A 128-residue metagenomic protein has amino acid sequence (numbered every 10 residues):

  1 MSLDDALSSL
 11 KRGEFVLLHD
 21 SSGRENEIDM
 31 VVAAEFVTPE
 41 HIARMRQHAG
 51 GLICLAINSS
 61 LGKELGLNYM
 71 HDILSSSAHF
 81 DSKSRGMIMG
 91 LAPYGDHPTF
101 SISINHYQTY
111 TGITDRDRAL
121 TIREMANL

Functional and structural regions predicted by a protein language model:
M1-L128: Catalytic domains of riboflavin
